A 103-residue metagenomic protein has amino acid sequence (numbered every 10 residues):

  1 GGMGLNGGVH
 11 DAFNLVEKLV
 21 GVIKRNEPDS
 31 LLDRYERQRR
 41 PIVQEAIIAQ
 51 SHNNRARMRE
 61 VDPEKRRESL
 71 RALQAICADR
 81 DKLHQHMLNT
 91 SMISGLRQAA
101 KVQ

Functional and structural regions predicted by a protein language model:
G1-H52: Conserved mid-domain beta->alpha element of the FAD-binding
G4, I48-S51, M58-D62, N89 (+2 more regions): Generic preference for flexible, low-structure residues
R37-L83: Acidic/histidine-rich catalytic neighborhood
S69-Q103: C-terminal auxiliary extensions adjacent to catalytic cores
